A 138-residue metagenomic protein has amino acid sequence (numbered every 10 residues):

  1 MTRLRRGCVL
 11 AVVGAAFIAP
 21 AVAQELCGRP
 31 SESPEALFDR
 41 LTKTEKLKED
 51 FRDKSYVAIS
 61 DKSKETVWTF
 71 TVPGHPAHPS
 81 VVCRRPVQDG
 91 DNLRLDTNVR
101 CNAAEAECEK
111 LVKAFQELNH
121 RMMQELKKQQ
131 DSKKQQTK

Functional and structural regions predicted by a protein language model:
M1-A11: Bacterial N-terminal signal peptides that target proteins for export
I18-P20: N-terminal signal peptide c-region/cleavage motif recognized by signal peptidases
A23-H78: N-terminal secretory signal peptides
V67-K113: Mid-chain, structured segments of secreted extracytoplasmic proteins
R100-K138: C-terminal partner/receptor-binding element of secreted or periplasmic proteins
